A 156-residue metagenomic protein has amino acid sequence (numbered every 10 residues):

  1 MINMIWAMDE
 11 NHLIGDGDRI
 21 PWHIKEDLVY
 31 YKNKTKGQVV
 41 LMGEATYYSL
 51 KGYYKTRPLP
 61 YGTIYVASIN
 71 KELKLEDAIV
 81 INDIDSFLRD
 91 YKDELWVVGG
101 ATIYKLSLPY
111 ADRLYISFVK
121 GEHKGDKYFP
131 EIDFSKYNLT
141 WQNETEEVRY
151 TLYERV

Functional and structural regions predicted by a protein language model:
M1-V156: Enzymes that bind and transform nitrogen-containing heteroaromatic metabolites
